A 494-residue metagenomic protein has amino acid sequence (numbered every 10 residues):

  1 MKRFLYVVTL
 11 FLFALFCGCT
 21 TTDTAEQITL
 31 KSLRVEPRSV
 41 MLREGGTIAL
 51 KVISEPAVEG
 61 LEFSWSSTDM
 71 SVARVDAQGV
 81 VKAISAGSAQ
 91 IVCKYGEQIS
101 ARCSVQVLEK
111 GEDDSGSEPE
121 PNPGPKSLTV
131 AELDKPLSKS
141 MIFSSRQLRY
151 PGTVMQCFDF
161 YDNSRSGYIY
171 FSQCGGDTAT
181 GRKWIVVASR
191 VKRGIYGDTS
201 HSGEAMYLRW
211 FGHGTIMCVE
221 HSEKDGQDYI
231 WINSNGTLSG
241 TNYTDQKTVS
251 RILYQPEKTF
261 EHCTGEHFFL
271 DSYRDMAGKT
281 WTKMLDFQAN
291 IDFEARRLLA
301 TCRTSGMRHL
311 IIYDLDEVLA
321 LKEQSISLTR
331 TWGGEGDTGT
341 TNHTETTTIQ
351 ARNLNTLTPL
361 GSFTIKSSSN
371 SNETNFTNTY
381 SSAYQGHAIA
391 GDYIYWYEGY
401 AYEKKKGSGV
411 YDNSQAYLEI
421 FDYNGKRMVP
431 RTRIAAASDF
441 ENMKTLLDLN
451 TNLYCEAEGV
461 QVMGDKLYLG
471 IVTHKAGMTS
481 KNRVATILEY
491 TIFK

Functional and structural regions predicted by a protein language model:
L15-G18: C-terminal motif of bacterial Sec signal peptides marking the signal peptidase cleavage site
T20-G116: Extracytoplasmic soluble-region selector
P125-L148, D159-L208, V410-Q415, K426-R431: Beta-propeller domains
R149-S166, H213-Q227, G278-R296, Y380-A390 (+1 more regions): Structural signature of eukaryotic scaffold interfaces centered on beta-propeller domains
K183-G194, Y243-K258, R308-A320, S325-G333 (+2 more regions): Beta-propeller blade signature
K192-Q227, S234, L447-Y454: Blade-loop segments of beta-propeller domains
N375-A435: Loop/turn-rich, solvent-exposed surfaces of beta-rich toroidal or solenoidal domains
R427-M463: Conserved blade-ending motifs and adjacent loop-strand segments that build the rim/top face of beta-propeller domains
